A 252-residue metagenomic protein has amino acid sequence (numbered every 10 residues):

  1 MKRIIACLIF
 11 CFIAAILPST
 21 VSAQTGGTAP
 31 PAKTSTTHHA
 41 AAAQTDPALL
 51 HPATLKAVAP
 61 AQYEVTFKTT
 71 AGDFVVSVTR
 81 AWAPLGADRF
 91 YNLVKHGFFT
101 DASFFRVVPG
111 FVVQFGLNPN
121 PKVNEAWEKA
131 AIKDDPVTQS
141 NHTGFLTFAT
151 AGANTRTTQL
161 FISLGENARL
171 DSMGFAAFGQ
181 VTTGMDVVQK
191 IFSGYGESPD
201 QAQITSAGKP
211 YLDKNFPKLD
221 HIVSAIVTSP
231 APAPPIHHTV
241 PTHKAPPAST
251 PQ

Functional and structural regions predicted by a protein language model:
M1-I4: Positively charged n-region of N-terminal signal peptides that target proteins for export
A6, V21-Q252: Cyclophilin-like peptidyl-prolyl cis-trans isomerases
C7-S19: Bacterial N-terminal signal peptides
